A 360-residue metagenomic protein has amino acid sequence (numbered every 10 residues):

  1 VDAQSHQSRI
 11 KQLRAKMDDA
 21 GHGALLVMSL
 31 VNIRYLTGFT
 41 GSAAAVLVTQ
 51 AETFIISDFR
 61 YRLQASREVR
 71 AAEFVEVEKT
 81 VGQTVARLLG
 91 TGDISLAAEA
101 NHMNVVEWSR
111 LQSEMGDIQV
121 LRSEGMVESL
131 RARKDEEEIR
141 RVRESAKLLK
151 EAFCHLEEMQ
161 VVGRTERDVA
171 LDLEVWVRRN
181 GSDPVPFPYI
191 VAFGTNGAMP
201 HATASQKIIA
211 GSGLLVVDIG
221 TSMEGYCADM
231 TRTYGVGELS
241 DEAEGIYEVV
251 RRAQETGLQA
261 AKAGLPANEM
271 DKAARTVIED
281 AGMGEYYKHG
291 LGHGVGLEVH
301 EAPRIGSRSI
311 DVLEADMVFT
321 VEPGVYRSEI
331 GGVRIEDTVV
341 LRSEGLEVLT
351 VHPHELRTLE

Functional and structural regions predicted by a protein language model:
V1-E360: Active-site neighborhoods and metal-handling regions in enzymes and metal-associated proteins
